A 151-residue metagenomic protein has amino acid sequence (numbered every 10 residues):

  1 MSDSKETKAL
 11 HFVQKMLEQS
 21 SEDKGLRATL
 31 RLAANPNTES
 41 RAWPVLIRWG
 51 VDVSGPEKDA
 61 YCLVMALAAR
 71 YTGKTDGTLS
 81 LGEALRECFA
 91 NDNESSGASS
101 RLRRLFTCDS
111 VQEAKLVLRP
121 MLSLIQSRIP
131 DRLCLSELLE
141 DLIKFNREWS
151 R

Functional and structural regions predicted by a protein language model:
S2, K8-A66, Y71-R151: Basic, alpha-helical nucleic-acid-binding regions used in initiation and control of genome expression
